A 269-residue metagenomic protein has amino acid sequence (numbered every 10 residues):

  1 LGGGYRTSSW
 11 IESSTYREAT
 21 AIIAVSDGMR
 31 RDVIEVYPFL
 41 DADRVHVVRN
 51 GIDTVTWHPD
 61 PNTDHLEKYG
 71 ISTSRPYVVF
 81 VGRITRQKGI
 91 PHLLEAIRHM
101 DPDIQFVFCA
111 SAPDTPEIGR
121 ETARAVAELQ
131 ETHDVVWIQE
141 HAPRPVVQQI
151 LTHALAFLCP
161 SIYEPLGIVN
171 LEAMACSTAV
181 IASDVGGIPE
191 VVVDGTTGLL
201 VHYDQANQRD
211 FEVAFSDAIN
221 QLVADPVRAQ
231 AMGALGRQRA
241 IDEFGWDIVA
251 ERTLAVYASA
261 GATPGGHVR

Functional and structural regions predicted by a protein language model:
G28, G51: Carbohydrate-associated surface elements
H58-I71: A short helix/loop element that forms part of the nucleotide-sugar donor recognition site in Leloir-type
P76, F80, T85-H99: A conserved mid-protein helix/loop that constitutes part of the nucleotide-sugar donor-binding site
G119-H141, P145: Nucleotide-activated donor-binding/catalytic signature segment of Leloir-type glycosyltransferases, i.e., the conserved
Q149-A154: Short alpha-helical donor nucleotide-sugar binding micro-motif in glycosyltransferases
I162: Aromatic "clamp/platform" in nucleotide-sugar-dependent glycosyltransferases that forms part of the donor/acceptor
A179-A182, V192: Short hydrophobic beta-strand element within catalytic cores of glycosyltransferases and related nucleotide-activated
P189-N220, V227-R228: Change "using UDP/GDP/dTDP sugars" to "using nucleotide sugars
